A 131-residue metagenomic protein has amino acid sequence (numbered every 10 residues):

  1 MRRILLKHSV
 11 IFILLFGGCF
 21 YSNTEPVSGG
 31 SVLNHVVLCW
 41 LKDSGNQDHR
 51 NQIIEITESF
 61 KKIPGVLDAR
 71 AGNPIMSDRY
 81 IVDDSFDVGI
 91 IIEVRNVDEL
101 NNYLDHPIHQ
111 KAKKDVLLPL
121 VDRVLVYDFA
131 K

Functional and structural regions predicted by a protein language model:
M1-S9: Bacterial N-terminal signal peptides that target proteins for export
H8-G18: Bacterial N-terminal signal peptides
C19-L67, A71-D87, R95-N101, F129-K131: Short S/T/G/P-rich N-terminal loop/turn motif that feeds into the first structured element of a domain
I90-K131: Surface-exposed, polar helix/loop patches in the mature regions of secreted/periplasmic/lumenal proteins that form
